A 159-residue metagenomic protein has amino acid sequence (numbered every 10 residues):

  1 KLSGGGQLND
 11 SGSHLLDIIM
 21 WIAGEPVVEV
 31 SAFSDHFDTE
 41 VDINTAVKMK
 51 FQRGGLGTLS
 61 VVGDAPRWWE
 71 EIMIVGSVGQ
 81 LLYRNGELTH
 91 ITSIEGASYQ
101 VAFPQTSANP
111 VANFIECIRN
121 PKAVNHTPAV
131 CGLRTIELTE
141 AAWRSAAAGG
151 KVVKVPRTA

Functional and structural regions predicted by a protein language model:
K1-F33, D38, G149: Predominantly a Rossmann-like dinucleotide-binding segment in NAD(P)-dependent oxidoreductases
N9, S13, Q105-A108, L133: Electropositive phosphate-/nucleotide-binding environments in soluble metabolic enzymes
L15-L16, A108-I115, I136-T139: A general structural signal for well-ordered alpha-helical segments in protein cores
P26-V27, S31, G55, K122-A123: Secondary-structure boundary/capping signal
S34-N44, F51-A112, N125, R157: NAD(P)-dinucleotide binding in Rossmann-like oxidoreductases
Q52, E116-A159: C-terminal helix-rich "cap/oligomerization" subdomain common to oxidoreductases
